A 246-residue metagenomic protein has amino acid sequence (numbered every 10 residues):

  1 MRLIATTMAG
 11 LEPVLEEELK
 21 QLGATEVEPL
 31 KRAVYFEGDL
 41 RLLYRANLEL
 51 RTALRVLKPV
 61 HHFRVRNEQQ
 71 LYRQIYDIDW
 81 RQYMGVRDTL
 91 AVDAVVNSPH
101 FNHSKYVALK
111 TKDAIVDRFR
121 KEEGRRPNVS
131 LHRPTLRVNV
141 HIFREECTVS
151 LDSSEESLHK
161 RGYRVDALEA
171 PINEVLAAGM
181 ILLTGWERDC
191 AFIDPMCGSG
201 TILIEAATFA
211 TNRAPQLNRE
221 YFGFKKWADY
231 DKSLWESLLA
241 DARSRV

Functional and structural regions predicted by a protein language model:
M1-L136: Non-catalytic nucleic-acid substrate-recognition regions in nucleic-acid-modifying enzymes
K31, L151-S153, M196: Glycine-rich, histidine-containing beta strand-loop boundary motifs that form or position
L42, S98, E146, E155 (+2 more regions): Short loop/turn segments at secondary-structure transitions that flank enzyme active sites
V95-N97, H159-R161, R245: Short glycine/proline-rich turn/loop motifs
V138-S154: C-terminal edge-of-domain segments
V149-L183: SAM-dependent Rossmann-like transferase core, predominantly class I methyltransferases with a strong bias toward
I172-V246: Conserved S-adenosyl-L-methionine
